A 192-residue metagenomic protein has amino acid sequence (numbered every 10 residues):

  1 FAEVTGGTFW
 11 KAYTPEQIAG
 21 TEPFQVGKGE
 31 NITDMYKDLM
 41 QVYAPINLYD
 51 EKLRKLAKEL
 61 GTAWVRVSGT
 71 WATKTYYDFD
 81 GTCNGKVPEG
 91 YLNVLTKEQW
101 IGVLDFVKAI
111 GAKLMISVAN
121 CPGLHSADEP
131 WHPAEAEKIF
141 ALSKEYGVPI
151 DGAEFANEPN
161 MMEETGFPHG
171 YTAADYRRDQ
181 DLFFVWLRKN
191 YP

Functional and structural regions predicted by a protein language model:
F1-F155, N160-P192: Non-catalytic accessory regions flanking glycosidase/transglycosidase catalytic cores in CAZymes
